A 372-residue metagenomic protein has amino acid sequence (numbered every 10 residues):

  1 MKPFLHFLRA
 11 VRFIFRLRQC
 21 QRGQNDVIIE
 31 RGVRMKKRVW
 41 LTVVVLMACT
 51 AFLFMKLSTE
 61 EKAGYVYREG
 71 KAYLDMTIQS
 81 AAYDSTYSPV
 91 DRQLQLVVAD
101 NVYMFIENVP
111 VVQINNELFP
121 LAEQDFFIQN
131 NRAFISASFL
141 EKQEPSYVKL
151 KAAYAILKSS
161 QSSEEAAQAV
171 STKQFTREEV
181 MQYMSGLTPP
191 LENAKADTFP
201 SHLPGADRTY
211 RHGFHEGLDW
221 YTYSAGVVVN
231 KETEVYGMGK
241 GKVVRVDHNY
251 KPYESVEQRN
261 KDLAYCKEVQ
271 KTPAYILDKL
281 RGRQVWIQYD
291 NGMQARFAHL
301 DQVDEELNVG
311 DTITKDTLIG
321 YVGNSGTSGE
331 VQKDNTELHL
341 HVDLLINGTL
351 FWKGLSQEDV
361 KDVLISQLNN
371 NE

Functional and structural regions predicted by a protein language model:
M1-P3, M35-R38: Positively charged n-region of N-terminal signal peptides that target proteins for export
L5-L8, R16, Q21: Short hydrophobic targeting helices and cationic amphipathic motifs that mediate membrane/organellar targeting
G23-R34: Short, Lys/Arg-enriched N-terminal segments with co-localized hydrophobic residues within the first ~10-30 amino acids
K36-R177: Primary recognition of N-terminal secretory signal peptides and signal-anchoring hydrophobic helices
D84, E141, P145-K149, H248 (+3 more regions): Sec-exported extracytoplasmic/periplasmic mature domains
I156-G282, K315, S366, N370-E372: Surface-exposed, glycine-biased beta-strand/turn segments
V228-E232, Y236, R283, Q288-D316: Short histidine-centered loop motifs in beta-beta connectors
E305-N324, S328-E372: Acidic, glycine-rich catalytic/binding loops that coordinate metals and/or anionic ligands
